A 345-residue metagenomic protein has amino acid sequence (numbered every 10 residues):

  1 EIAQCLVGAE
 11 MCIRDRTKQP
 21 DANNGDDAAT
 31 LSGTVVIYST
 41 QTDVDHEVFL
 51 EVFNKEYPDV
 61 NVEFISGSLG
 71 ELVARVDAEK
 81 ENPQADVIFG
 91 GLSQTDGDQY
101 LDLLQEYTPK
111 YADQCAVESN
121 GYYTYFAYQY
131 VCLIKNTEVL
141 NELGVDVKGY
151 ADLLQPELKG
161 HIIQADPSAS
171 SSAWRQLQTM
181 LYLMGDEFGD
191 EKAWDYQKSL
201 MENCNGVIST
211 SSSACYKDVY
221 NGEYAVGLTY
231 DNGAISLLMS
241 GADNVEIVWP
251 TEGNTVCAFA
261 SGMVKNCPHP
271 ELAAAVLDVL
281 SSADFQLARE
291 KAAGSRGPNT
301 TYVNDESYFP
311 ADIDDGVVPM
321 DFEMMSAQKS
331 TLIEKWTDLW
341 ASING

Functional and structural regions predicted by a protein language model:
E1-A9, I13-D15: Single conserved hydrophobic/aromatic residue that forms the stacking wall/gate of nucleotide- or nucleobase-binding
A28-T42, V60-I65, H161-I162: Short, well-ordered beta-strand elements
S39-E47, G70, P83-E223: Extracytoplasmic ligand-binding site segments that recognize negatively charged/polar headgroups
Q94-Q99, Y220, V226-N244, A293: A ligand-binding cleft/hinge motif common to bilobed small-molecule-binding domains
D113-Q114, Q129, Y196-M201, I208 (+1 more regions): Periplasmic-binding protein-like
I134-V139, Q178-Y182, C257-H269, V279-L280 (+1 more regions): A bilobed periplasmic-binding-protein/Venus flytrap-type ligand-binding module shared by bacterial periplasmic
L158-A169, V279-N304: Periplasmic-binding protein-like
D305-G345: Extracellular/periplasmic bilobal clamshell ligand-binding domains
